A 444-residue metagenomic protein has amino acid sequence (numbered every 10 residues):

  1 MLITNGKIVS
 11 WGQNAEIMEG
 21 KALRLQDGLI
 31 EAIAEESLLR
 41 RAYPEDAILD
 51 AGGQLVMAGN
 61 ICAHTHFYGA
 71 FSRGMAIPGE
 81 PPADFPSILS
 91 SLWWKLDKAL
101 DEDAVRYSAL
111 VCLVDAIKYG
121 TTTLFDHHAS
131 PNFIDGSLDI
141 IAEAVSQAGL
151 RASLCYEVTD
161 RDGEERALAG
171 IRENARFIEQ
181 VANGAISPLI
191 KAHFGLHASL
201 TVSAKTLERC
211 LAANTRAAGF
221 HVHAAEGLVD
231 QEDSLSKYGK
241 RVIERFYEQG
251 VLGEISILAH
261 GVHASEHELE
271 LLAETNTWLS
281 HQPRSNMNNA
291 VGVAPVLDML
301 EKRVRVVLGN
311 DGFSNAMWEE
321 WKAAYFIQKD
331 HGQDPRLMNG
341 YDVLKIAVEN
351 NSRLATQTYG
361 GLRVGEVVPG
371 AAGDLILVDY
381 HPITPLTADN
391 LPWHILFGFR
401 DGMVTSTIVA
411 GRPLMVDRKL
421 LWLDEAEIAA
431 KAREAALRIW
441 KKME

Functional and structural regions predicted by a protein language model:
M1-K21, Q26-E31, E36, A42 (+1 more regions): Active-site microenvironment of metallo-dependent hydrolases
M1-N5, R40-S87, D103, L110 (+1 more regions): Replace "His-x-His-based motif
G6, L23, G28, G53 (+15 more regions): Divalent metal-coordination and catalytic microenvironments
V56, M75-H127, N132-L150, N174-I186 (+1 more regions): Alpha-helical scaffold segments that flank or form the walls of functional sites
F71-V105, D162-G163, A175, L228-I255 (+2 more regions): Active-site gating loops and adjacent loop-to-helix segments of metal-dependent hydrolytic enzymes
H128-V262: Metal-coordinating catalytic core of metallo-dependent amide/deamination hydrolases
G149, N214-G219, V251-E254, L271-S280 (+2 more regions): Glycine-enriched alpha-helix->loop->beta-strand junction motifs that scaffold or abut catalytic
E248-I255, V296-P382, L396-F399: His/Asp/Glu-enriched, well-ordered alpha-helical/loop segment that forms or immediately abuts the divalent-metal
